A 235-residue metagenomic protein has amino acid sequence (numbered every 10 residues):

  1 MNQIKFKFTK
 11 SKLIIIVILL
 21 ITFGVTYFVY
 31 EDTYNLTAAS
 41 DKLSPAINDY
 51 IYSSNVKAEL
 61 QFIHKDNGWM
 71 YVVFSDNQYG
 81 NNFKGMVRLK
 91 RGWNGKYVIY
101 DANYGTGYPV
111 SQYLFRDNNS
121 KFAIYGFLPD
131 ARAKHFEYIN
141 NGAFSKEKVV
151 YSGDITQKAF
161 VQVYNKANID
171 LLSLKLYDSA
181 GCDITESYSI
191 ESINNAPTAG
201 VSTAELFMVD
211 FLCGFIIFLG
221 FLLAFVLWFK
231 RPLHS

Functional and structural regions predicted by a protein language model:
K10-V29, I217-G220: Hydrophobic membrane-insertion alpha-helices, especially the h-region of bacterial N-terminal signal peptides
V29-E59, P129-R132: Short, non-transmembrane alpha-helical segments in secretory-pathway proteins
S54-R88: Exposed beta-strand-loop-beta-strand "reactive/processing" segments of non-cytosolic proteins
R88-F115, C182-N195: A short, surface-exposed interaction/processing loop segment used at functional sites
I99-K158: Membrane-proximal low-complexity regions enriched in glycine and acidic/polar residues
H135-V201: Ser/Thr-rich low-complexity repeats and stalk/linker segments
A204-R231: Selective detector of the "anchor" transmembrane alpha-helix that sits immediately C-terminal
L233-S235: Cytoplasmic C-terminal tails of single-pass
